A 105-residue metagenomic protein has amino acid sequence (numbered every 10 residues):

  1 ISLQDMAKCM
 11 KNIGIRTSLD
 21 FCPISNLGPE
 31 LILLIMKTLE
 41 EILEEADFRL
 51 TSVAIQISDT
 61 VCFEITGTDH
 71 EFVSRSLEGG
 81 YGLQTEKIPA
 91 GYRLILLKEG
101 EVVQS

Functional and structural regions predicted by a protein language model:
S2-L27, L31: Helix-loop-beta hinge of the Bergerat
D20, A54-Q56, Q84-E86: Solvent-exposed beta-strand sheet faces enriched in polar/charged residues
N26-A54: Conserved ATP-binding N-box helix of the HATPase_c
K37-E40, I65-E78: Short, hydrophobic/π-rich interface segment
F48, S52, F63, G100-Q104: Cytosolic C-terminal regulatory domains/tails of membrane transporters and channels
S52-T68: Short beta-strand/loop element within the Bergerat-fold HATPase_c
S74-S105: Flexible, glycine-/charge-rich segments associated with ATP-binding catalytic modules
